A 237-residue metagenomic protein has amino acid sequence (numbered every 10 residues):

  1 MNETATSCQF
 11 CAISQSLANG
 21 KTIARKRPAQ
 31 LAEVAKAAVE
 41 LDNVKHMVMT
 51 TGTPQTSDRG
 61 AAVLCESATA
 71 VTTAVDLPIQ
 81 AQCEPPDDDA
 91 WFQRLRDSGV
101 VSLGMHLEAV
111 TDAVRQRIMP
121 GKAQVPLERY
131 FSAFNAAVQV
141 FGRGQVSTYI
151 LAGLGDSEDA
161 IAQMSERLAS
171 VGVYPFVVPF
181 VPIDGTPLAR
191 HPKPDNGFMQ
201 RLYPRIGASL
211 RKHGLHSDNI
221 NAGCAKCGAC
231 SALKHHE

Functional and structural regions predicted by a protein language model:
M1-S16, G223-H235: Local cysteine-cluster metal-coordination motifs and their immediate loop/turn environment, predominantly Fe-S cluster
S7, N43-K45, G99, G142 (+1 more regions): Short loop/turn motifs at secondary-structure junctions
A12-L31, A38-W91, L95-A133, S147 (+1 more regions): Core AdoMet radical
G52-S57, P85-D88, G153-S157, K226-S231: Short, internal active-site loops enriched in acidic
Q80-P86, F134-D159, V178-P182: Conserved strand-turn element in the central/C-terminal portion of the radical SAM core barrel that lines
G121-E128, A152-D159, P194-G197: A short glycine-/small-residue-rich loop at the edge of a beta-strand within enzyme catalytic domains
A136, V140, D159-E237: Auxiliary Fe-S-binding modules of radical SAM enzymes
